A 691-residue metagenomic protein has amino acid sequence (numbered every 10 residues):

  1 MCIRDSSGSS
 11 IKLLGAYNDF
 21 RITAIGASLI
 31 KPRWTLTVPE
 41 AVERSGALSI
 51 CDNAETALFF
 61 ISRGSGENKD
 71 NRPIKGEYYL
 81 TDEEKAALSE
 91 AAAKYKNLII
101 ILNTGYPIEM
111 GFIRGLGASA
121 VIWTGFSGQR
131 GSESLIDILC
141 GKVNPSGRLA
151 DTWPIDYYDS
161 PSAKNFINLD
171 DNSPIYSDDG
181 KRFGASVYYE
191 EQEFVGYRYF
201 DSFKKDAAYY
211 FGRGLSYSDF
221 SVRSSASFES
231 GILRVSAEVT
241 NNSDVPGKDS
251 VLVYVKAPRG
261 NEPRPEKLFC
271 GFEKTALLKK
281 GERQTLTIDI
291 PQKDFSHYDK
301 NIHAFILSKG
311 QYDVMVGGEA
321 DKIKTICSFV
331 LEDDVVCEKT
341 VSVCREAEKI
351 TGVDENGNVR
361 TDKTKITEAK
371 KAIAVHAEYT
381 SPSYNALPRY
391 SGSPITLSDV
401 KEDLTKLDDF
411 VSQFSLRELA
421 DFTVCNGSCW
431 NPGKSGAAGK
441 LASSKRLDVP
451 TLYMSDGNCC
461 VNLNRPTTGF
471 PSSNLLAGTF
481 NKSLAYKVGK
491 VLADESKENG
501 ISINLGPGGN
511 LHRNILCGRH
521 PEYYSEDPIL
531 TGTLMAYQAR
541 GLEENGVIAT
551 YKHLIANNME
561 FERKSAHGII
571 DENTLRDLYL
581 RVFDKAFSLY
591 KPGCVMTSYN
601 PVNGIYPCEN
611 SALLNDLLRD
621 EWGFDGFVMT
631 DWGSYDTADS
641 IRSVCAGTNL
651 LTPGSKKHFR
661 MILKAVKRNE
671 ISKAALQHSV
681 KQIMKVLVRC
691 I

Functional and structural regions predicted by a protein language model:
R4-K300, I306-K322, C337-I691: Glycoside hydrolase catalytic-domain context in secreted enzymes
I323-C327: Extracellular and select intracellular beta-sandwich modules with Ser/Thr-enriched, small-residue motifs on
S328-E338: Short beta-strand edge segments in extracellular beta-sheet folds
